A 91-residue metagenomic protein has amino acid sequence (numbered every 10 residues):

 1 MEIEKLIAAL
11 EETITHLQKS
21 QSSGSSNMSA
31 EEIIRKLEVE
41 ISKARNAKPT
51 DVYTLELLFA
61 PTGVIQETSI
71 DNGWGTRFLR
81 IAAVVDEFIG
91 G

Functional and structural regions predicted by a protein language model:
M1-A30, A82-I89: Short terminal alpha-helical segments
M1-A8, M28, E32-R35, Y53-E56 (+1 more regions): Alpha-helix boundary/N-cap detector
H16-G63: Amphipathic alpha-helical interaction modules
E56-G91: Amphipathic alpha-helical binding modules
